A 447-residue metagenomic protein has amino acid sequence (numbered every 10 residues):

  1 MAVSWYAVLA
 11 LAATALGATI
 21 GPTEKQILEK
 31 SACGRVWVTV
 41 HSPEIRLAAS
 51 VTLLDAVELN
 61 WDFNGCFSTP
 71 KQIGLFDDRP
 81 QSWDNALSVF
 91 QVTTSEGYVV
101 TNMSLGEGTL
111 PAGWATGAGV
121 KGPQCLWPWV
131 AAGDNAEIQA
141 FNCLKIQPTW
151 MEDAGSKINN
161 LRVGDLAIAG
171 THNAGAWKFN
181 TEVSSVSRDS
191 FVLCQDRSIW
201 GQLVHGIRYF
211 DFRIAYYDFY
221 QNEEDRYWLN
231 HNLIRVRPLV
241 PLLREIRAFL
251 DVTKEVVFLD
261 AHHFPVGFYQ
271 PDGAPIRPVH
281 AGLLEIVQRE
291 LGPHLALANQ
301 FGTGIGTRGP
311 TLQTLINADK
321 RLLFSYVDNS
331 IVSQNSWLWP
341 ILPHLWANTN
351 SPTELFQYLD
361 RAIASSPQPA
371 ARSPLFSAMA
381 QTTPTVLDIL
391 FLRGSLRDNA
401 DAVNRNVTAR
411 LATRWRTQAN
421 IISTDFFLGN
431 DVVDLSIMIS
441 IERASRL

Functional and structural regions predicted by a protein language model:
M1-T19: Fungal secretory targeting signals
G17-H205, D218-V252, V256, P271 (+2 more regions): Long, acidic (Asp/Glu-rich), low-complexity accessory segments flanking structured domains
G164-I168, R208-F212, V257-A261, L322-Y326 (+2 more regions): Structural recognition of the beta-strand scaffold that forms the well-ordered cores of secreted hydrolase catalytic
I207, I214-F219, A261-V266, V327-N329 (+1 more regions): An acidic- and aromatic-residue-enriched active-site/binding cleft used to recognize and process polar
R235-H294: Catalytic cores of phosphodiester-bond-cleaving enzymes
A274-E290, W337-L342, D434-I441: Short, aromatic/basic amphipathic alpha-helical patches
V287-I316, S423-L447: C-terminal domain-boundary segment and adjacent tail
G292, A296-R414: Surface-exposed substrate-engagement region within the catalytic domains of secreted or surface-exposed extracellular
